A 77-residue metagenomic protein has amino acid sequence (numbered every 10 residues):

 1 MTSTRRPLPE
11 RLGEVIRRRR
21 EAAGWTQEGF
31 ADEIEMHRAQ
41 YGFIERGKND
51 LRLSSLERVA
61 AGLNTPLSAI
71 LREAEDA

Functional and structural regions predicted by a protein language model:
M1-E21: A short, Lys/Arg-rich alpha-helix, primarily the initiator
M1-T2, A61, L71-A77: Short, charged recognition helix plus adjacent turn of helix-turn-helix-like nucleic-acid-binding domains
E14, G24-W25, L51-S54: Residue-level signal for the short linker/turn that defines the boundary of a DNA-recognition helix
R17, E28, E57: Residues within the helices of the helix-turn-helix
E21, D32, A61: Alpha-helical residues within the helix-turn-helix
G24-R46: Short alpha-helical DNA-recognition segment
S54-A69: DNA major-groove recognition helix of helix-turn-helix/homeodomain DNA-binding modules
